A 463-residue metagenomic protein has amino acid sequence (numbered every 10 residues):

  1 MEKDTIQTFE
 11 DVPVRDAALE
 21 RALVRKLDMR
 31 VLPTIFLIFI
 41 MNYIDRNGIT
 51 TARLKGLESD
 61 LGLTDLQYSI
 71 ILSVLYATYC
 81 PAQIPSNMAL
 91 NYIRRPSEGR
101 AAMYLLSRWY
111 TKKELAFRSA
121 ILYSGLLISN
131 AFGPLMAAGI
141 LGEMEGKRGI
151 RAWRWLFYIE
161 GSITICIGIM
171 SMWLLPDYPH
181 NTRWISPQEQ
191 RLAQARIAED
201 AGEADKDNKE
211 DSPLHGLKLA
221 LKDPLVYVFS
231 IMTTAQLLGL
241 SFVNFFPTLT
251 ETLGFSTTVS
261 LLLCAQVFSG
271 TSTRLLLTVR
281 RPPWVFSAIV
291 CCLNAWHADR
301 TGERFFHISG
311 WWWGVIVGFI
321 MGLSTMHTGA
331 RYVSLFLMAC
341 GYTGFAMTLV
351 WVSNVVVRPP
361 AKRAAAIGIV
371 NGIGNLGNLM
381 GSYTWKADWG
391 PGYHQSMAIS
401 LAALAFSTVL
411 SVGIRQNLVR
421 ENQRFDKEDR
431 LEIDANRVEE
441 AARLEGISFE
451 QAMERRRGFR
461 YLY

Functional and structural regions predicted by a protein language model:
M1-M41, N47, D65, M172-K206 (+2 more regions): Intracellular terminal tails of multi-pass secondary transporters
R30-D65, P81, S86, G133-A137 (+2 more regions): Extracytoplasmic
T50-T51, H215-W296, L349, L379-S382: Extracytoplasmic gate region of multi-pass secondary transporters
C80-P96: Conserved MFS/SLC helix-loop-helix module at the cytosolic interface between two early adjacent transmembrane helices
N91-P96, D299-W312, P360: Cytoplasmic membrane-interface "Motif A"-like loop-to-helix N-cap segments of 12-TM Major Facilitator Superfamily
E98-Y110, G344-P359: Intracellular juxtamembrane helix-capping segments at the cytosolic ends of symmetry-related transmembrane helices
A116-I150, F157-T164, I367-G381: Glycine-rich segments within core transmembrane alpha-helices of 12-TM secondary carriers
W313-H327, A339: C-terminal ends and interior cores of transmembrane alpha-helices in multi-pass membrane transporters/permeases
